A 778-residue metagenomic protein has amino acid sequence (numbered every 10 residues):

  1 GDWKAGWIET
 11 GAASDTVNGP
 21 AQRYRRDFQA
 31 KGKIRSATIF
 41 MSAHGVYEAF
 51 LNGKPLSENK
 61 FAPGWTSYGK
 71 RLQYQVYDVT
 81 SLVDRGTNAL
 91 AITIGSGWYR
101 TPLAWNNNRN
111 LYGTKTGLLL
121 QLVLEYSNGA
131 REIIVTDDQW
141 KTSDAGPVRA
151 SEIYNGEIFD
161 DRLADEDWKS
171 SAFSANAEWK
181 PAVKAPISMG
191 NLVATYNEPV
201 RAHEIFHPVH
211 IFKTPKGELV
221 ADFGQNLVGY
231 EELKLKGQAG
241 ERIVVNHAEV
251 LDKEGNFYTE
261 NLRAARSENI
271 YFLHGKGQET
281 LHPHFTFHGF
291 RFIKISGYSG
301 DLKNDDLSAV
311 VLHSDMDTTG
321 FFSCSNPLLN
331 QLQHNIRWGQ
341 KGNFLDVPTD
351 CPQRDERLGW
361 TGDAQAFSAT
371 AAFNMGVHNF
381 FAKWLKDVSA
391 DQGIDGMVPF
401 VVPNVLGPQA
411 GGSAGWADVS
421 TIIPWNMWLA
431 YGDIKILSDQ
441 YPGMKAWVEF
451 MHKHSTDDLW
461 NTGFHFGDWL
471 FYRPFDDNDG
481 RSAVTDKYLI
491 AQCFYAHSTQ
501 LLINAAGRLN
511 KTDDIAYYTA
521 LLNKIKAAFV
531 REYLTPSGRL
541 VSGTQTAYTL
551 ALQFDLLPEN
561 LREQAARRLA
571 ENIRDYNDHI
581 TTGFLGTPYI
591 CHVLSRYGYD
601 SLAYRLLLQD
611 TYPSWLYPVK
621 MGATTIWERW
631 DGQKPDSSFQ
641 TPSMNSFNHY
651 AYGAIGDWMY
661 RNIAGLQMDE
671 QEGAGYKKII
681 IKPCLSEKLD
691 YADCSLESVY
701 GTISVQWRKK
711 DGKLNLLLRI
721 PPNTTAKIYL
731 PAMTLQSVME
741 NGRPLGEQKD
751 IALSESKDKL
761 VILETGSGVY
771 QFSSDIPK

Functional and structural regions predicted by a protein language model:
G1-R354, G362-D363, N379-F380, P399-L406 (+2 more regions): Extracellular/oxidizing-compartment recognition motifs
A37-M41, Y230-E249, H282-F285, S296 (+5 more regions): Alpha-helical support elements that line or immediately flank enzyme active sites and cofactor-binding pockets
V46, D137-S143, D301-N335, K341-G342 (+9 more regions): Active-site acid/base region of carbohydrate-active enzymes
Y47, P55-E58, V388, G443-W447 (+6 more regions): Active/binding-pocket-proximal capping segment
G69-R71, Q333, R337-Q340, F475-V484 (+2 more regions): Surface-exposed acidic, glycine/proline-enriched linker/cap segments that occur as 15-30-residue helix-coil
L90, E157-D160, D355-E356, A366 (+8 more regions): C-terminal capping/lid segments that line or modulate ligand- or cofactor-binding pockets
N110, T114-Q121, I134-W168, A172-F173 (+3 more regions): Non-catalytic C-terminal accessory modules of carbohydrate-active enzymes
